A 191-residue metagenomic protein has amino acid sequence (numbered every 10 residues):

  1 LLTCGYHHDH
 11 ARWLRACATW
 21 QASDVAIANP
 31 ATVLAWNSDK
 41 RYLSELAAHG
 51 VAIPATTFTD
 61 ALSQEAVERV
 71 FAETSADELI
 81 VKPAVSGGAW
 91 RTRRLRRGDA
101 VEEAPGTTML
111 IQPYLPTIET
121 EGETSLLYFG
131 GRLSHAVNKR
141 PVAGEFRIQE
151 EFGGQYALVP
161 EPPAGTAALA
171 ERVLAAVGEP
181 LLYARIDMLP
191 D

Functional and structural regions predicted by a protein language model:
L1-Q21, V25: Short, structured active-site "lid" loops
C4-H7, W36, Y42, L127-F129 (+1 more regions): Tryptophan-centric aromatic hotspots in well-structured domains and transmembrane helices
G5, T57, A84, Y114-L115 (+2 more regions): Anionic group-transfer/hydrolysis microenvironments
Y6, V142-A143, D191: Glycine-rich phosphate/pyrophosphate-binding beta-alpha loops
C17-D24, A28, T32-E121, A164: Active-site nucleotide/adenylate-binding loops and adjacent lid/helix of ATP-dependent enzymes
I53, I111, L133, Y183-R185: Hydrophobic residues on conserved beta-strands that form the core of alpha/beta folds
G88-A176: Phosphate-binding site of ATP-dependent enzymes
A175-D191: Conserved metal-phosphate-binding beta-hairpin within the catalytic cores of diverse ATP-dependent phosphoryl-transfer
